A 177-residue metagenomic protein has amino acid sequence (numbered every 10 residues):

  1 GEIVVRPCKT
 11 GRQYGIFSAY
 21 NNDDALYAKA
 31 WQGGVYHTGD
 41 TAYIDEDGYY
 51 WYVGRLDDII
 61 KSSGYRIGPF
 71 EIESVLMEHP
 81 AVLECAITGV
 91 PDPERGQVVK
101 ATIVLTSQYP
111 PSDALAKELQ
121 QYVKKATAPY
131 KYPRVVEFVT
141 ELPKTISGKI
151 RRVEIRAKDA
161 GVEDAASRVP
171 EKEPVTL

Functional and structural regions predicted by a protein language model:
G1, V5, K9-Y14, S18-A19 (+5 more regions): AMP-binding/adenylate-forming catalytic core of the ANL superfamily
Y14, K158-P170: A short, polar/charged loop-to-alpha-helix boundary motif
A25, A160-V162, T176-L177: Short alpha-helical linear motifs
A30-G34: Short Gly/Pro-enriched turn/cap motifs at secondary-structure boundaries
K125-I150, A166-L177: AMP-binding/adenylate-forming catalytic domain of the ANL superfamily
